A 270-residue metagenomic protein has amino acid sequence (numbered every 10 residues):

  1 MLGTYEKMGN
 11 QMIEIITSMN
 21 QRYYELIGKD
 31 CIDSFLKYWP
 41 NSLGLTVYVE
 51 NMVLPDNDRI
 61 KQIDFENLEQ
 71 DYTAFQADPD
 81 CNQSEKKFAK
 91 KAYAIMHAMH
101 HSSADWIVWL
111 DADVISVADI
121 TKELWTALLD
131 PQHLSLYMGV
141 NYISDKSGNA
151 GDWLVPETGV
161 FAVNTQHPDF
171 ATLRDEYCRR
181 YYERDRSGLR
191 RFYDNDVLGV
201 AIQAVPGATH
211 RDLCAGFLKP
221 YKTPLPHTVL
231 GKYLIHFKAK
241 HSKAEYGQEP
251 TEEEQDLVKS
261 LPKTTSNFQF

Functional and structural regions predicted by a protein language model:
L2-R22, L26: N-proximal low-complexity "stem/linker" segments adjacent to membrane-targeting elements
S34-S42: Short, acidic, metal-binding catalytic loop of nucleotide-sugar glycosyltransferases
V47-L54: Short, polar loop motifs at secondary-structure junctions
L54-H100: Active-site-proximal specificity loops/subdomain of glycosyltransferases
I107: Short aromatic/hydrophobic "clamp" motif used to bind/position activated sugar donors
D111-I115: The conserved acidic donor/metal-binding loop of glycosyltransferases
V117-A150: Conserved donor-nucleotide/metal-binding helix-loop-beta segment in metal-dependent transferases, i.e., the alpha-helix
T158-T251: Catalytic core and acceptor-binding pocket of nucleotide-sugar-dependent glycosyltransferases
